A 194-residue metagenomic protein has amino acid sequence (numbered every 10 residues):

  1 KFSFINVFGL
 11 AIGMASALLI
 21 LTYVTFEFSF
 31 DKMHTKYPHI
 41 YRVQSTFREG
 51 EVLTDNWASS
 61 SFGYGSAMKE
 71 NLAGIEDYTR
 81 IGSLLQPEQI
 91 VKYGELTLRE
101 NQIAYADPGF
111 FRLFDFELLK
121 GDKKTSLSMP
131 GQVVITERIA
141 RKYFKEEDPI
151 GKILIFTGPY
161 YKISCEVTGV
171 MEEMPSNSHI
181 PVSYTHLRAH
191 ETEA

Functional and structural regions predicted by a protein language model:
K1-F28: Short, strongly hydrophobic transmembrane alpha-helices
V7-A11, Y23, Y64, M68 (+2 more regions): Structural preference for long, well-ordered alpha-helical segments in enzyme cores
M14-A17, F30, N71-Y78, V170-N177: Phosphate/oxyanion-binding loops and surfaces in catalytic or ligand/nucleic-acid-binding neighborhoods
L21-E88: Membrane-proximal extracellular/periplasmic loop immediately following the first transmembrane helix
D31-H34, K124-T125, E146, T157: Short secondary-structure boundary/capping segments
P38-Y41, N101, K152: Extracytoplasmic/periplasmic beta-strand context in beta-sandwich domains, especially the cupredoxin/COX2 CuA-binding
T46-W57, R80-G109, L119-Q132, F156-C165 (+1 more regions): Short acidic/polar micro-motifs at solvent-exposed secondary-structure junctions
A106-K120, V133-A194: Mid-to-C-terminal secondary-structure elements that act as membrane-proximal/extracytoplasmic interface segments
